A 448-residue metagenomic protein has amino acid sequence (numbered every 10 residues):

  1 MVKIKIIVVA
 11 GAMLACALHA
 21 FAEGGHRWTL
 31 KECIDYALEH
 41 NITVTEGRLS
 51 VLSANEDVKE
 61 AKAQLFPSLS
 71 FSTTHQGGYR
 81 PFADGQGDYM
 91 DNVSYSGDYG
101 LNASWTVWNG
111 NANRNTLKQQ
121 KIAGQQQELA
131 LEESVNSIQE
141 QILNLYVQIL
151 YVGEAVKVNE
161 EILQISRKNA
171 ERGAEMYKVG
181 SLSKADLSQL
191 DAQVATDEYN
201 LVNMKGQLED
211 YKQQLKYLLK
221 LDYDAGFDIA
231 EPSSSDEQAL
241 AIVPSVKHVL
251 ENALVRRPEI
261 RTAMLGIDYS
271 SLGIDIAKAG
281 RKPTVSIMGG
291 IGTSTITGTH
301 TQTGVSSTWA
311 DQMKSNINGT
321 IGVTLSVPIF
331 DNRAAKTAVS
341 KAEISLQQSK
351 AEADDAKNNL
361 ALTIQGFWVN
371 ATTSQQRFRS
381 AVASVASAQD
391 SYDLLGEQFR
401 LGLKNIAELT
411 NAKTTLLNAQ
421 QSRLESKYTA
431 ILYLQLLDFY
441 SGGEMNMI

Functional and structural regions predicted by a protein language model:
M1-L30, I448: Bacterial Sec-dependent N-terminal signal peptides
F21-T74, Y223, A230-D268, P328 (+2 more regions): Bacterial Sec-pathway N-terminal export signals of envelope proteins
E23-H26, S72-W105, P232-I242, D275 (+2 more regions): Small/polar, glycine/serine/threonine/aspartate-rich low-complexity segments that form flexible
E23-L145, V285, G289, R333-K336 (+1 more regions): Short flexible linkers and secondary-structure junctions
T45-L49, K62-A63, V93, V107-V135 (+6 more regions): Sec/SRP-type N-terminal targeting helices
S137-N252, N370, S374, L416 (+1 more regions): Periplasmic alpha-helical coiled-coil/stalk elements that build and connect Gram-negative outer-membrane
T196-L221, A383-G443: Short segments within alpha-helical structural elements
